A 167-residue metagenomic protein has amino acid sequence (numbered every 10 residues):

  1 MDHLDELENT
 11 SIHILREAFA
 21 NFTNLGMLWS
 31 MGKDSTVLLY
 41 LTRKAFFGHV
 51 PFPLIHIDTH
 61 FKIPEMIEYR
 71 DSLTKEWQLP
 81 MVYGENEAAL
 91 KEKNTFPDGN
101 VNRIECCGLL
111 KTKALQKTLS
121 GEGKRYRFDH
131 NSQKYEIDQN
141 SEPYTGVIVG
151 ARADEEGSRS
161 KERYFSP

Functional and structural regions predicted by a protein language model:
M1-P167: ATP-dependent adenylation/nucleotidyltransferase module used to activate substrates
